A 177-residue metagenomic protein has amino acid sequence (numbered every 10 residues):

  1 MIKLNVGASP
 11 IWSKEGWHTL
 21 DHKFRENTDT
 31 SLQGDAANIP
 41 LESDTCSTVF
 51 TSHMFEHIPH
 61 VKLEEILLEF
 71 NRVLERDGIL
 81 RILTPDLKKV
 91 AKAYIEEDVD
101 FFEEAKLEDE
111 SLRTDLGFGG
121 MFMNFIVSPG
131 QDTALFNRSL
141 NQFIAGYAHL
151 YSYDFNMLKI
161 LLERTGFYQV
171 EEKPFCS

Functional and structural regions predicted by a protein language model:
I2-K92, N156: Conserved SAM-binding loop
K62-E65, E69-E75, I79-S177: S-adenosyl-L-methionine-dependent methyltransferase catalytic module, highlighting the catalytic core
